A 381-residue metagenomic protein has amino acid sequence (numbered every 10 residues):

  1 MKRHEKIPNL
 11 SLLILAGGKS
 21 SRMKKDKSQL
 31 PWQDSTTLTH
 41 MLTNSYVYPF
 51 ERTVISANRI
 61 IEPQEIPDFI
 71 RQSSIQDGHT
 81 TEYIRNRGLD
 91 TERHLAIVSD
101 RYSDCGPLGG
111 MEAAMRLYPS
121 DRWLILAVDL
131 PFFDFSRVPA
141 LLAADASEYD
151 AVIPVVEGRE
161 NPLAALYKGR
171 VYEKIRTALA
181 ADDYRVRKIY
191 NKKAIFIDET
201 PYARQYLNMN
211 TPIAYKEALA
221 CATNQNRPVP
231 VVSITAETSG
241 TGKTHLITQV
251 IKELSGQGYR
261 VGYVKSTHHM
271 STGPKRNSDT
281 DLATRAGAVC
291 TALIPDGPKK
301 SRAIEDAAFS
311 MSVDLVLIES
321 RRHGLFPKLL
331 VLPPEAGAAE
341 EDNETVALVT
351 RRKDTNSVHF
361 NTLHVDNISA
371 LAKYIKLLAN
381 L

Functional and structural regions predicted by a protein language model:
R3-N161, L166-R170, R176-D183, K192-Q205 (+1 more regions): Nucleotide and nucleotide-moiety/phosphate-recognizing core
I60-F69, S271-P274, A336-E340, K353-V358: Short, charged/polar "capping" segments at the starts of alpha-helices and the immediately preceding loops
T177-I213, I368-L381: A charged, well-structured terminal subsegment
A203, A214-S233: Extreme N-terminal, non-catalytic leader segments that precede Walker-type/kinase nucleotide-binding cores
V232-S255: Glycine-rich phosphate-binding P-loop
Q249-K299: N-terminal phosphate/diphosphate-binding loop that engages ATP/GTP or pyrophosphate donors across diverse enzyme folds
D296-P334: Glycine-rich phosphate-binding loop used to anchor ATP phosphates in small-molecule kinases, encompassing both
I318-L381: Phosphate/Mg2+-binding loops and adjacent switch elements in nucleotide/diphosphate-handling enzyme cores
